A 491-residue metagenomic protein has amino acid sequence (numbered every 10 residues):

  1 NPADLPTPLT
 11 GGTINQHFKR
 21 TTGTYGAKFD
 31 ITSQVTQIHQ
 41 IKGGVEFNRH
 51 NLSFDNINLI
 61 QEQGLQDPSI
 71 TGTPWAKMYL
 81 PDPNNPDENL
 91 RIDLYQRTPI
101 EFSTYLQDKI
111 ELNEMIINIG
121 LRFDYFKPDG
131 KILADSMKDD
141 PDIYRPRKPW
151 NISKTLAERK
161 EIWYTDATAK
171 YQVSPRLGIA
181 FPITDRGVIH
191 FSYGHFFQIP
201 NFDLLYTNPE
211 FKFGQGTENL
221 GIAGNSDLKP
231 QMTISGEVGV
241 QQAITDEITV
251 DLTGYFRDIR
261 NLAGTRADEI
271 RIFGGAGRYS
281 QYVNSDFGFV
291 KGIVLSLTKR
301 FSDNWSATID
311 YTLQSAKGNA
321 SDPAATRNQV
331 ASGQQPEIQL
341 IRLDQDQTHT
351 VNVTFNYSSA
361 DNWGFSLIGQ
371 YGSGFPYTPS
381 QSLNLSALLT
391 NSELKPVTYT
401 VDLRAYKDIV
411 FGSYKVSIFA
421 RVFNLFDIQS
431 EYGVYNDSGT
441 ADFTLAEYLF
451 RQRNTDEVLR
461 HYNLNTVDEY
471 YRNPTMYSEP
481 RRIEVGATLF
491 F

Functional and structural regions predicted by a protein language model:
L5-I14, G23, Q34, I38-T184 (+3 more regions): Signature of Gram-negative outer-membrane beta-barrel scaffolds
G23-F29, I100-L106, V173-L177, G224 (+7 more regions): Hydrophobic, lipid-facing positions within transmembrane beta-strands of outer-membrane proteins
S33, K109-L112, F123, Y171 (+10 more regions): Residue-level signature of outer-membrane beta-barrel architecture
I38-I41, E114-I117, R186-I189, E247-V250 (+3 more regions): Repeated loop/turn-to-beta-strand initiation elements of outer-membrane beta-barrel proteins
G43-R49, I119-Y125, F191-H195, L204 (+4 more regions): Transmembrane beta-barrel strands of outer-membrane/channel proteins
P182, V188-H190, G194, P200 (+4 more regions): Membrane-embedded beta-barrel scaffold of Gram-negative outer-membrane proteins
Y255-D258, A263, I270, A276-S380: Gram-negative outer-membrane beta-barrel transporters
N362, Q370-S382, K407-F491: C-terminal beta-signal and adjacent terminal beta-strands/loops of Gram-negative outer-membrane beta-barrel proteins
